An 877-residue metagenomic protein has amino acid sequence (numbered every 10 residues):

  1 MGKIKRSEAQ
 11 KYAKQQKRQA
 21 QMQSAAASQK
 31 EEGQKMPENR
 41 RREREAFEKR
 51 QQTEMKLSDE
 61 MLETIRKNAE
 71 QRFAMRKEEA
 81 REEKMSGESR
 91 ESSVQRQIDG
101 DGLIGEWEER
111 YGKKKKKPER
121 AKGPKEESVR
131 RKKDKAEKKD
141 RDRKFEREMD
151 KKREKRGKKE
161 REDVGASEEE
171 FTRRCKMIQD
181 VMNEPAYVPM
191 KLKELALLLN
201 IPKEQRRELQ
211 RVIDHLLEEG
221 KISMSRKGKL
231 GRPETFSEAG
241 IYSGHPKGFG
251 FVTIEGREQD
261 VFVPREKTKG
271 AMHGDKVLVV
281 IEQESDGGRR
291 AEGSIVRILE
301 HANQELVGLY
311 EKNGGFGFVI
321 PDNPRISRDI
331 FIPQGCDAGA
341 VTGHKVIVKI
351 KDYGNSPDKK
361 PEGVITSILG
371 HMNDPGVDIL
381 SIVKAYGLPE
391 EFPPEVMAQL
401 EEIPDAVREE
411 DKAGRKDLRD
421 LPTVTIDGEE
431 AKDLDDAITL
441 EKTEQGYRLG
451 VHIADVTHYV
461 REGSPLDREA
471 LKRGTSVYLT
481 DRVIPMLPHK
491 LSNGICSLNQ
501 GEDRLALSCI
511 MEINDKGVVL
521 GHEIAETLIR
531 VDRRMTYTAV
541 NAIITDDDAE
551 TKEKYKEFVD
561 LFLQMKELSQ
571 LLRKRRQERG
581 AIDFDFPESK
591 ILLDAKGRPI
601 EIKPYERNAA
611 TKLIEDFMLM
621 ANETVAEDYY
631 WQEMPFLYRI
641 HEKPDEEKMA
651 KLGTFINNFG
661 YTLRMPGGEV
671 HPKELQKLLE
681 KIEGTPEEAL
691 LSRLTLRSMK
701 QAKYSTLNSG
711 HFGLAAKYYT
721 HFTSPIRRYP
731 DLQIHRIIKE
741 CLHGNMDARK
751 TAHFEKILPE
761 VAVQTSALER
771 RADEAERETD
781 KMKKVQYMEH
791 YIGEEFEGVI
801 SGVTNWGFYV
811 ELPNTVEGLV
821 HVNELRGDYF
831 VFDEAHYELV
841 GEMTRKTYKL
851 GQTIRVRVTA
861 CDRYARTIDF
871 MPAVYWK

Functional and structural regions predicted by a protein language model:
G2-Q23, R41-R42, L57, K77 (+14 more regions): Charge-lined substrate channels and their catalytic hotspots, especially those that engage the 3′ end of RNA
Y12-R76, E83-M85, R96, G102-G105: N-terminal intrinsically disordered, low-complexity tails
K67, M85-S86, K133-D134, M149 (+2 more regions): Extended rod-forming repeat segments used as scaffolds/tethers
N68-Q71, M75, R110, E184 (+5 more regions): Surface-exposed polar/charged interaction patches
Y353-G354, S381-L388, E395-R826, H836 (+1 more regions): Electropositive polyanion-binding surfaces
